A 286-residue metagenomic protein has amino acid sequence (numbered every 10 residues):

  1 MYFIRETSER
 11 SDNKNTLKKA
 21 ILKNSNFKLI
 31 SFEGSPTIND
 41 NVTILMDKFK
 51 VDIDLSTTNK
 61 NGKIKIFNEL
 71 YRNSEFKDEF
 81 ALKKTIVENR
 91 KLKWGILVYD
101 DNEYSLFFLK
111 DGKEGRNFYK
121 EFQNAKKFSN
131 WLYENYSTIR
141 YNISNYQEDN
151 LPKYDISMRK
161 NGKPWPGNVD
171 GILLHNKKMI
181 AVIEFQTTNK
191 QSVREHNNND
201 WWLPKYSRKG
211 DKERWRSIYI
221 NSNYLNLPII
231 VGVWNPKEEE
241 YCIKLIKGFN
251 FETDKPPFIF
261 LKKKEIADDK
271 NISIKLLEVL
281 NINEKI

Functional and structural regions predicted by a protein language model:
M1-V42, I86-L92, Y99-P166, I282-I286: Acidic-basic catalytic patches of nuclease active cores, encompassing PD-(D/E)XK and other metal-cofactor nuclease
I4-R5, N13, K18-K23, F27-L82 (+2 more regions): Conserved catalytic cores of phosphodiester-cleaving nucleases, focusing on short active-site segments
S8, V231-V233, E278: Charge-enriched interaction surfaces
F49, G112, F122-A125, K178 (+1 more regions): An interfacial alpha-helical scaffold signature
L70-L97, N197-Y224: Short, charged, amphipathic alpha-helix that recurs within catalytic cores of restriction-modification and other
K84-D111, R216-G248: Nucleic-acid nuclease catalytic cores
L106-Q123, F128, C242-I286: Active-site or metal-binding loop neighborhoods of secreted/extracellular toxin and effector enzymes
I143-I156, N161-K163, N199-G232: Acidic, metal/cofactor-coordinating or nucleic-acid-engaging core segments within structured domains
